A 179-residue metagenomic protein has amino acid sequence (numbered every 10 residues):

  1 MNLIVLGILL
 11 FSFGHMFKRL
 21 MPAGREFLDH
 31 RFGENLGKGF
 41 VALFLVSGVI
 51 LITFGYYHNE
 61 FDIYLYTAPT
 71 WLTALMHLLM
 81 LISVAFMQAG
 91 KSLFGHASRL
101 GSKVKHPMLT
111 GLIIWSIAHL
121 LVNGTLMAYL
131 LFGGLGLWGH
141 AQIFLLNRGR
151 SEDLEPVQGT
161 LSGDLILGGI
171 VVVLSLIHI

Functional and structural regions predicted by a protein language model:
M1-F13: Hydrophobic transmembrane alpha-helical segments in integral membrane proteins
M1-L3, Y56-T67, A118-Y129: Helix-coil boundary and interhelical linker segments in multi-pass alpha-helical membrane proteins
F17-E34: Membrane-interface helix-loop junction between the first two transmembrane segments
G24-L28, Y57-T70, S151-L154: Membrane-interface helix termini and inter-helical loops of multi-pass transporters
G39-H58: A generic, lipid-embedded transmembrane alpha helix
S102-E155: A contiguous pocket-lining binding segment that forms or flanks enzyme active sites
R150-V171: Interfacial loop-to-transmembrane junctions
I177-I179: Conserved small/polar residues in nucleotide/adenosyl-binding loops
